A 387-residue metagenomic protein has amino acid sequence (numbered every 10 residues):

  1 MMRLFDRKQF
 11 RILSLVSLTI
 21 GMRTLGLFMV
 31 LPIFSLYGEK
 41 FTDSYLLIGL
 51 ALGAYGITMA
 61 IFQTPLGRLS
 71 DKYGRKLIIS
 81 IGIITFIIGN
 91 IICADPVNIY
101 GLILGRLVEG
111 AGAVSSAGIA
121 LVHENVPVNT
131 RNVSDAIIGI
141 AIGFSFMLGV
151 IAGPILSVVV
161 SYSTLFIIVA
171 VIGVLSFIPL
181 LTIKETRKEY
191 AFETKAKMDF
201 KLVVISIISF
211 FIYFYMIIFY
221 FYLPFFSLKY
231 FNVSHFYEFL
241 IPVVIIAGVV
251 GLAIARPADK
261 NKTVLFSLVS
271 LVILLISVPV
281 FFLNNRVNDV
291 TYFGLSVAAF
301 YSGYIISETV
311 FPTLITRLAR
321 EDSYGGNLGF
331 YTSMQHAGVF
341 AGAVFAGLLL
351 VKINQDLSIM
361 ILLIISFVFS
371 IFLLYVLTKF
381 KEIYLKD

Functional and structural regions predicted by a protein language model:
I61-C93, V97: Conserved MFS/SLC helix-loop-helix module at the cytosolic interface between two early adjacent transmembrane helices
Q63-G74, V250-T263, L350-V351: Helix-to-loop junctions at the C-terminal end of transmembrane segments in multipass secondary transporters
L77-I91, A170, L265-V280: Structural signature of the two symmetry-related core transmembrane helices
G105-I142: Cytoplasmic helix-loop-helix junction between adjacent transmembrane helices in 12-TM secondary transporters
V114-V126, I306-A319: Intracellular juxtamembrane helix-capping segments at the cytosolic ends of symmetry-related transmembrane helices
A170-E189, F372-L377: C-terminal membrane-cytosol helix-exit motif in multi-pass small-molecule transporters
L265-F311: C-terminal transmembrane helical hairpin of 12-TM major facilitator-type secondary transporters
S323-K352: A late C-terminal transmembrane helix in Major Facilitator Superfamily
